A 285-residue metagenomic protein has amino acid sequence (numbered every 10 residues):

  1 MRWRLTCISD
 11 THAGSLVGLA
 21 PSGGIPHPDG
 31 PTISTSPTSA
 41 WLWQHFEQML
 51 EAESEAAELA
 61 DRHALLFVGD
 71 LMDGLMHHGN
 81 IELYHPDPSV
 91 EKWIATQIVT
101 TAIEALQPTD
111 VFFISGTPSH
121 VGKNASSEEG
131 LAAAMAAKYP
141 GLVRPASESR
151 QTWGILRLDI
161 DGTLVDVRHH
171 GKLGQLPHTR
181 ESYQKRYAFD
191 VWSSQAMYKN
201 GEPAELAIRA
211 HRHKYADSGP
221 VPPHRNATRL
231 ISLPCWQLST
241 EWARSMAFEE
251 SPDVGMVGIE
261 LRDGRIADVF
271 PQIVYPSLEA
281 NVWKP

Functional and structural regions predicted by a protein language model:
M1-E91: N-terminal active-site segment of His-dependent metallophosphoesterases
M1-T6, L156-D166, R225-T228: Beta-strand-turn-beta hairpins that frame and shape the catalytic cleft of phosphate-ester-processing enzymes
L5-C7, L65-F67, F113, D166 (+1 more regions): Residue-level marker for buried hydrophobic side chains located in beta-strands that build the well-ordered beta-sheet
I8-H12, G69-M72, G116-S119, H170-K172 (+2 more regions): Active-site metal-binding loops of divalent metal-dependent hydrolases
S36-E53, P88-T100, S126-A137, Q184-W192 (+1 more regions): Well-ordered, non-membrane alpha-helical segments in soluble/globular domains
A52-H63, Q97-F112, Y139-V143, N200-A204 (+1 more regions): A structural motif corresponding to the C-terminal end of an alpha-helix and its immediate exit/capping segment
G74-E148: Active-site neighborhood of divalent metal-dependent phosphoester bond hydrolases
L164-D166, H170-P271: Conserved beta-sheet core of the metallophosphoesterase superfamily
